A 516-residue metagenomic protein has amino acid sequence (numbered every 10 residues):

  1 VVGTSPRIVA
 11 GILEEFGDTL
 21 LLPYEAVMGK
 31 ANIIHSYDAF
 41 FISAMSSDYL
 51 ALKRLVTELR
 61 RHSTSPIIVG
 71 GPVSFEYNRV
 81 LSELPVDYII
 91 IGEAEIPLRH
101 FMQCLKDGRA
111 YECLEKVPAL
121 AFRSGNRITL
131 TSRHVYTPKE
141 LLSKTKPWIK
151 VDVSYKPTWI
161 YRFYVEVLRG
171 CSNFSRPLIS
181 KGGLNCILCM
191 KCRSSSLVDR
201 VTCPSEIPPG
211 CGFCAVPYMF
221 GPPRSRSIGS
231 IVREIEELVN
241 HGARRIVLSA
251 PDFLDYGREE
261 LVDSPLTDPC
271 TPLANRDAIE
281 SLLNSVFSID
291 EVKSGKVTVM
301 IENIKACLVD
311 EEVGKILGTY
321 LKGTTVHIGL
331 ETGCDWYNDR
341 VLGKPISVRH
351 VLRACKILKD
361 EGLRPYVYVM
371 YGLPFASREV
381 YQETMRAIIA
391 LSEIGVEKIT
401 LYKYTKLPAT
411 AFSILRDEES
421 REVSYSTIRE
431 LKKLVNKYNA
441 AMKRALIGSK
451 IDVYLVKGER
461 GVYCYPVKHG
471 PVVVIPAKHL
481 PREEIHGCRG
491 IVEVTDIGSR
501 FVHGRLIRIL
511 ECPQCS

Functional and structural regions predicted by a protein language model:
V1, I149-Y218, V232, E236-N240 (+1 more regions): N-terminal pre-triad scaffold of radical SAM enzymes
V1, I228, I235-P365, Y371-A376: Conserved SAM/AdoMet-binding glycine-rich loop
V1-F16: Short, charged N-terminal beta->alpha structural module
D18-R133, V453, V467, V492-V494: Glycine-rich beta-alpha loop elements in corrinoid/cobalamin-binding modules across cobalamin-dependent enzymes
N78-L84, D310-L317, P374-L391: Catalytic cores of alpha/beta
L120, C171, I231, I328 (+2 more regions): Conserved, mostly hydrophobic/aromatic
S249-L266, D335-V341, Y371-E379, G395-S426 (+1 more regions): Flexible glycine/acidic-rich beta-alpha junction loops that bind and position SAM and/or redox cofactors in anaerobic
S420-S516: Terminal RNA-binding accessory module
